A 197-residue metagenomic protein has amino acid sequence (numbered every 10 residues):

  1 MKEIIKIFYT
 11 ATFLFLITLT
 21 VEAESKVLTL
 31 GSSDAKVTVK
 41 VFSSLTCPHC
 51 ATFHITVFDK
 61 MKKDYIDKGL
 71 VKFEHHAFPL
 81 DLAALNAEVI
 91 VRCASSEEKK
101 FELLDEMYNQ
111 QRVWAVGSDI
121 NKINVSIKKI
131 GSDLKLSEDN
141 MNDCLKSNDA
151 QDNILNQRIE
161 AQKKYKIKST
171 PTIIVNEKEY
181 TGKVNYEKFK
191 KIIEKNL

Functional and structural regions predicted by a protein language model:
M1-D81, S132, A150-K164, E194-L197: Extracytoplasmic thiol/disulfide redox context detector
P79-S169, I174-L197: Cysteine-centric redox/oxidoreductase cores and disulfide-bonded domains
